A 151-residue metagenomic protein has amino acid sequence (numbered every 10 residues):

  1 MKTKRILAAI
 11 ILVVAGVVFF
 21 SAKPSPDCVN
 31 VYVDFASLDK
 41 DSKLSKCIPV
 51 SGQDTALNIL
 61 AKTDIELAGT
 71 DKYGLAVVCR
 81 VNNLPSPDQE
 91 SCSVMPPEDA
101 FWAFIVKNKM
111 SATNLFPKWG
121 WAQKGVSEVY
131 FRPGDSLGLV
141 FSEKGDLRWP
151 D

Functional and structural regions predicted by a protein language model:
K2-D151: Ubiquitin-like/PB1-type beta-grasp interaction modules and other compact soluble beta-rich domains
